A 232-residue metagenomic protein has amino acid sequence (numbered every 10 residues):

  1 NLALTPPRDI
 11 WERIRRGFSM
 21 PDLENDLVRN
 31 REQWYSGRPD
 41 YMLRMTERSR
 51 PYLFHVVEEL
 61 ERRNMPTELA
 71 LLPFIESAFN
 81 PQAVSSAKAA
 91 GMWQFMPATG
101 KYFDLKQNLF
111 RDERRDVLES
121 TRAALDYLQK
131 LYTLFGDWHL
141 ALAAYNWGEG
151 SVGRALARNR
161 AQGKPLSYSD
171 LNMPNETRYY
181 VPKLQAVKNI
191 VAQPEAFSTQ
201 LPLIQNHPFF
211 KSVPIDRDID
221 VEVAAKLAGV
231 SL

Functional and structural regions predicted by a protein language model:
N1-N64: An acidic, Gly/Ser/Thr/Pro-rich helix-cap/linker signature
D26, N30, R44, R48-P51 (+13 more regions): Extracytoplasmic/secreted proteins, especially bacterial periplasmic and envelope-associated proteins
R29, N64-A70, F74, A87-A90 (+4 more regions): Extracytoplasmic
N30-R44, F79-S86, Q94-G136, L156-L171: Substrate-binding clefts and substrate-entry loops adjacent to catalytic sites of polymer-processing enzymes acting on
M65-Q82, A141-N146, K188: Short, functionally critical alpha-helical segments immediately adjacent to catalytic or ligand/cofactor-binding
L134, W138, M173, T177-Y180 (+2 more regions): Active-site-proximal structural scaffolding
N175, Y179-A196: Catalytic cores of secreted or luminal carbohydrate-active enzymes
P202-L232: Primarily a LysM-type cell-wall glycan-binding module
